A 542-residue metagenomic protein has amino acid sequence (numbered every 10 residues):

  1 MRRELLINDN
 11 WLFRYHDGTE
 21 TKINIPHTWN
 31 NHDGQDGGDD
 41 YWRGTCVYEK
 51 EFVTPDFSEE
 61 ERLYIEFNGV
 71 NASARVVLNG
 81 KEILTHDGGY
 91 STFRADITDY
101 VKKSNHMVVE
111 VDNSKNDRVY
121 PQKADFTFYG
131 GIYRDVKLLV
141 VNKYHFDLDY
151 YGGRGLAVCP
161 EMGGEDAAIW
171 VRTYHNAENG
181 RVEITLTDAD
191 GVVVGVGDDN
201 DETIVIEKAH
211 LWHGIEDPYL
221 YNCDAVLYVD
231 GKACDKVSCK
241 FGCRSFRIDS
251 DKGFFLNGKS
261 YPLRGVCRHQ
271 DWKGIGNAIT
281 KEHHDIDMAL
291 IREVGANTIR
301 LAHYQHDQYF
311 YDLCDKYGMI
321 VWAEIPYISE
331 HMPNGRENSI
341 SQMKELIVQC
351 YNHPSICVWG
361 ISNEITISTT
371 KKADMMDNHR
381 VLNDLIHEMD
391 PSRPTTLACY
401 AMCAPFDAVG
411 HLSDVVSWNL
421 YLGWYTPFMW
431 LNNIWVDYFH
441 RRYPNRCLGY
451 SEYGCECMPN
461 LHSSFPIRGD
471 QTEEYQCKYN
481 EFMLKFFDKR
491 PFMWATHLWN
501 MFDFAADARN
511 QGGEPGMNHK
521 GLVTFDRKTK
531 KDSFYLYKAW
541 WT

Functional and structural regions predicted by a protein language model:
M1-L313, Y317-V321, Q342-E345, N352-V358 (+6 more regions): Secreted/periplasmic carbohydrate-active enzymes, especially glycoside hydrolases
W170-R172, M288-I291, T298-W540: Substrate-binding/catalytic cleft of secreted carbohydrate-active enzymes, primarily glycoside hydrolases
